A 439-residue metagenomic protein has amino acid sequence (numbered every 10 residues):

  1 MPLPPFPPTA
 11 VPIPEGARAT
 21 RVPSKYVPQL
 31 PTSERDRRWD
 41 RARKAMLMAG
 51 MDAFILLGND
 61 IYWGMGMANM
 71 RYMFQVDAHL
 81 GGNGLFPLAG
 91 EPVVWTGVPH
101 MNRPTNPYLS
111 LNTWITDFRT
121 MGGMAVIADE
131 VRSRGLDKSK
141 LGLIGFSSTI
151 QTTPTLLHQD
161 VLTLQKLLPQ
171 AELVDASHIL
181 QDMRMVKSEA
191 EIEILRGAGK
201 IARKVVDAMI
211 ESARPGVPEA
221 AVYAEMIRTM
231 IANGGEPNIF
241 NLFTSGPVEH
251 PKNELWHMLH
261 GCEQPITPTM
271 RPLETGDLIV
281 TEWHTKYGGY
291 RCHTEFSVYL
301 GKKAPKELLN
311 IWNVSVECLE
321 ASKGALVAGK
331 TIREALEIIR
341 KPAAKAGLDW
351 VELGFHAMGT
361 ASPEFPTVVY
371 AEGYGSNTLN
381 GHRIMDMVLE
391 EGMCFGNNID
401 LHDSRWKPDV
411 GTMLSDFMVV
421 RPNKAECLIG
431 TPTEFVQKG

Functional and structural regions predicted by a protein language model:
M1-G439: Active-site neighborhoods and metal-handling regions in enzymes and metal-associated proteins
